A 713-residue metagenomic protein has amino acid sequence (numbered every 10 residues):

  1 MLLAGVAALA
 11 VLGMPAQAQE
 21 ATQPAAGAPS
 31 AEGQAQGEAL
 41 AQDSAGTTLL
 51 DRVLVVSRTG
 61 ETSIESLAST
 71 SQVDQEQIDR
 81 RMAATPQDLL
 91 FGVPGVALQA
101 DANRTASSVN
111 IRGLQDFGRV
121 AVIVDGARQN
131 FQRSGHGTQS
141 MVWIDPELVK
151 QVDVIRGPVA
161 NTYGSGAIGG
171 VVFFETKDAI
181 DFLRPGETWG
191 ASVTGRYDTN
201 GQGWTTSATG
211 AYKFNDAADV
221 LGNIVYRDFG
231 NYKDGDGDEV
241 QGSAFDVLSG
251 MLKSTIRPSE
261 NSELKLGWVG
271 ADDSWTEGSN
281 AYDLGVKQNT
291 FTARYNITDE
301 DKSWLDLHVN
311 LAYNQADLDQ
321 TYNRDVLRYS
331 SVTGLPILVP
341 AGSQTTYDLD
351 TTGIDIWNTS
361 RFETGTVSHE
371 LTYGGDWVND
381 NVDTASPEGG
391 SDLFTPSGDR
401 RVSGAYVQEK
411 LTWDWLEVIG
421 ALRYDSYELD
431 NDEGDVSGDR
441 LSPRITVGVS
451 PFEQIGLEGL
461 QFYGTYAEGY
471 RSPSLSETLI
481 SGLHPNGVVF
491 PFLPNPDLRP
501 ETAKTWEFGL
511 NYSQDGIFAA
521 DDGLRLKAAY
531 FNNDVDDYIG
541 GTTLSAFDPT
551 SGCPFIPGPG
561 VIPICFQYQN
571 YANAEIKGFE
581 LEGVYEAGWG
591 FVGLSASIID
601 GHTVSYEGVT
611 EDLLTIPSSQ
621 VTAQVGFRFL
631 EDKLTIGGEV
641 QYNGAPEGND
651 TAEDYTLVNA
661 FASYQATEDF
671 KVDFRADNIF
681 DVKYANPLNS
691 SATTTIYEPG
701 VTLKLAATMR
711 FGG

Functional and structural regions predicted by a protein language model:
L2-A97, A211-Y212, L248, D521-G523 (+4 more regions): N-terminal Sec signal peptide and the immediately downstream disordered periplasmic leader that contains the TonB box
Q36-R184, Q202, F508, S690: Acidic, small-polar-rich N-terminal luminal/periplasmic segments of exported/outer-membrane proteins
F173, A179-I180, T188-W189, D198-T205 (+1 more regions): Periplasmic-side early beta-strands and strand-to-turn transitions of outer-membrane beta-barrels
G195, G222, D306-R324, F462-A467 (+2 more regions): Membrane-embedded beta-barrel scaffold of Gram-negative outer-membrane proteins
G237, Q241-V247, T255-L307, Q315-L349 (+2 more regions): Flexible loop and strand-edge segments within Gram-negative outer membrane beta-barrel domains
S259, S368, P396-N533, G626 (+1 more regions): Structural signature of Gram-negative outer-membrane beta-barrels, strongest in the C-terminal barrel of TonB-dependent
H369, T412-V418, G523-V535, P554-E647 (+1 more regions): Gram-negative outer-membrane beta-barrel transporters
G459-Q461, Y470, E477, D534-D536 (+3 more regions): C-terminal beta-signal and adjacent terminal beta-strands/loops of Gram-negative outer-membrane beta-barrel proteins
